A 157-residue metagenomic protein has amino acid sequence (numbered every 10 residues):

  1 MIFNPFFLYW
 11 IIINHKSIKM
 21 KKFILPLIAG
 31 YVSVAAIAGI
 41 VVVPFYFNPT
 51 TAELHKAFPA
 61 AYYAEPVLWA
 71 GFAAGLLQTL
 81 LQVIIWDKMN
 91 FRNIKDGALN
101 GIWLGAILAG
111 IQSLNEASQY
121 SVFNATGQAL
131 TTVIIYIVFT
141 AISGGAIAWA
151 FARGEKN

Functional and structural regions predicted by a protein language model:
P5, Y9-N157: Juxtamembrane/disordered regions of integral membrane proteins
